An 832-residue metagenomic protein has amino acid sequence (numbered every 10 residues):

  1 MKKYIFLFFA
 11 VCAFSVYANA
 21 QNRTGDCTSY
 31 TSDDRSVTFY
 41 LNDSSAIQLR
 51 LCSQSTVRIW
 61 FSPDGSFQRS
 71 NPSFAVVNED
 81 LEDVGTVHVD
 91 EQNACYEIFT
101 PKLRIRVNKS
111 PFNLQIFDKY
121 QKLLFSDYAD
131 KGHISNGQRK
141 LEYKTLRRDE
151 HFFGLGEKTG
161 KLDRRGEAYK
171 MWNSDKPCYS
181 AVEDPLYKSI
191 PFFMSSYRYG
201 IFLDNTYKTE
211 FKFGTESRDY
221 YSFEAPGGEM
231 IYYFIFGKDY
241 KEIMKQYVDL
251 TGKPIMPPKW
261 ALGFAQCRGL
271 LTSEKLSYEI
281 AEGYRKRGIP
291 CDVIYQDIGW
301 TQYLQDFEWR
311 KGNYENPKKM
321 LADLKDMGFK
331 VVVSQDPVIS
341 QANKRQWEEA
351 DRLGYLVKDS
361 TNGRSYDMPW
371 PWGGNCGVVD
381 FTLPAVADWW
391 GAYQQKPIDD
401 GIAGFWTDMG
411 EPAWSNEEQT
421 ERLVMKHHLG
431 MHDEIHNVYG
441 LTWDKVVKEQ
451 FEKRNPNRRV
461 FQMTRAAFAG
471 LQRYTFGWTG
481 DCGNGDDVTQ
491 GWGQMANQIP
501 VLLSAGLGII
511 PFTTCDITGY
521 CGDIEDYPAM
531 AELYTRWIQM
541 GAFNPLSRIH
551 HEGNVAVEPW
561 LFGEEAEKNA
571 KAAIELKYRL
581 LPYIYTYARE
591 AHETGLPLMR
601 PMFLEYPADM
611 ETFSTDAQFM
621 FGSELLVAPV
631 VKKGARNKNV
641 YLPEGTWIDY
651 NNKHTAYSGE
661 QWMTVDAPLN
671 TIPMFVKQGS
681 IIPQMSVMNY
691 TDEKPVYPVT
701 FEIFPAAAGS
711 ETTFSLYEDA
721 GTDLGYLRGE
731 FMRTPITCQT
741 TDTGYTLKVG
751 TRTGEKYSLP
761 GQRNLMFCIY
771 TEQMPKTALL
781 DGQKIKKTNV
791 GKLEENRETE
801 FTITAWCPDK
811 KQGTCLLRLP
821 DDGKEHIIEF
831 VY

Functional and structural regions predicted by a protein language model:
M1-T24: Bacterial Sec-dependent N-terminal signal peptides
F6-L7, T301, N796: Short amphipathic alpha-helical "recognition" segments used for binding
C12-S15, I584, P775: N-terminal processing/targeting junctions
A13-S15, K571, P820: A general, composition-driven signal for non-globular sequence regions
N19-W260, C267-G269, S273-L276, A281-E282 (+11 more regions): N-terminal accessory segment at the very beginning of proteins
Q121-T671, V676-K677: Catalytic-domain carbohydrate-binding cleft regions of carbohydrate-active enzymes
G634, G659-E660, L819-I828: Solvent-exposed, conformationally flexible loop/turn segments
D809-T814: Aromatic sugar-binding surface patches on proteins that engage polysaccharides or sugar-phosphate polymers
